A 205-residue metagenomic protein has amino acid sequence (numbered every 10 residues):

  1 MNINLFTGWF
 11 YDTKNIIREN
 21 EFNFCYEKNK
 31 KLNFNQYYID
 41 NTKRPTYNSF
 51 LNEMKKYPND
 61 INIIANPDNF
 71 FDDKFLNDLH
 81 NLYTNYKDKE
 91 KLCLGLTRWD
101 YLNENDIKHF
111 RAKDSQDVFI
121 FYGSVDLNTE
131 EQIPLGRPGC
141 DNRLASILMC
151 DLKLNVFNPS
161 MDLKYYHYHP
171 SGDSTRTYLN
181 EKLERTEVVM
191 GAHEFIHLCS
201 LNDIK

Functional and structural regions predicted by a protein language model:
M1-P58: N-terminal anchoring/stem segment of glycosyltransferases
I3-Y11, I16-R18, C25, E131-K205: C-terminal catalytic/acceptor-binding lobe
L5-D12, I39-N41, P67-D68, L96-W99 (+3 more regions): Short loop/turn segments at strand-loop or loop-helix junctions that form parts of catalytic or ligand-binding pockets
I16-I17, Y47-S49, D73-N77, N105-D106 (+1 more regions): A short acidic (Asp/Glu
K31, N81, K91, Y101 (+3 more regions): Acidic/proline-rich low-complexity IDRs
K55, N69-C150: Conserved catalytic core of nucleotide-sugar-dependent glycosyltransferases
N62: Short aromatic/hydrophobic "clamp" motif used to bind/position activated sugar donors
